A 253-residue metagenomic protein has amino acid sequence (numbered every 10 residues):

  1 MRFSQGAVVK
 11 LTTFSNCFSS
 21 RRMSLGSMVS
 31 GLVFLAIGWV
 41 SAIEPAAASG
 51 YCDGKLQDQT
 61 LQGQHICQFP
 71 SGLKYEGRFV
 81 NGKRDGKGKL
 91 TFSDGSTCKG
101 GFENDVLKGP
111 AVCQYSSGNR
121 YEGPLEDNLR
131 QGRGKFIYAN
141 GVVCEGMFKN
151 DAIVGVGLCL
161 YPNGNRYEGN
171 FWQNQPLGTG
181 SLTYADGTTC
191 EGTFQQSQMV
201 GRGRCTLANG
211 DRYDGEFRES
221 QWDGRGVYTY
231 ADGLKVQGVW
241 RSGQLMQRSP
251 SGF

Functional and structural regions predicted by a protein language model:
M1-R21: N-terminal secretory signal peptides that target proteins for export/translocation
S24-L25: N-terminal export leaders
M28-F34: Gram-negative bacterial Sec-dependent N-terminal signal peptides
L35-P45: C-terminal segment of classical bacterial N-terminal signal peptides
Y51-L61, K74-D85, T97-K108, R120-Q131 (+5 more regions): Conserved anchor residues at repeat-unit boundaries in beta-strand-based tandem repeats, strongest for the MORN repeat
G252-F253: Short, solvent-exposed mixed-charge patches
